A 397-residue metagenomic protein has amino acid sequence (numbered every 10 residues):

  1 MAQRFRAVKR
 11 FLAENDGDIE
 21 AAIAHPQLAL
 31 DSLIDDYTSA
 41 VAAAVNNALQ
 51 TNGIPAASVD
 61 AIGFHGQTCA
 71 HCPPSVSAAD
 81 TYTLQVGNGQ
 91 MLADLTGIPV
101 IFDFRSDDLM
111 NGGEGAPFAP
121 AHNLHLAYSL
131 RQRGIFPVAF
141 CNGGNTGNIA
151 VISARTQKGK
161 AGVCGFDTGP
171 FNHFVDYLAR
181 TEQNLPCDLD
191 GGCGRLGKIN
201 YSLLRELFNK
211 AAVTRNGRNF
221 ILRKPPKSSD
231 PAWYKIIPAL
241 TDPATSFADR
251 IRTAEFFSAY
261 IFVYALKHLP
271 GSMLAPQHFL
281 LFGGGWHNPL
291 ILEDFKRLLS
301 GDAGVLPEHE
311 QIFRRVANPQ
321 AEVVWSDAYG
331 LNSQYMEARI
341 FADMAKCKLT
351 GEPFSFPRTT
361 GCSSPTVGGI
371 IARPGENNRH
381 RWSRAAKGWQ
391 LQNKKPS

Functional and structural regions predicted by a protein language model:
M1-F11, L95-S129, A139-V213: Glycine-rich phosphate-binding loop plus the immediately following alpha-helix
L12-V86: Short beta-strand-loop/turn "lid" adjacent to the catalytic site in phosphate-handling enzymes
A40-N52, F247-A275: Phosphate/ATP-binding catalytic cores across multiple sugar-kinase/actin-like superfamilies, primarily ASKHA
V59-G63, P137-N142: Short glycine-aspartate micro-motif
D60-A121: Glycine-rich phosphate-binding loop and adjoining helix at the ATP-binding site of ATP-dependent phosphoryl-transfer
P74-M91, L130-Q132, S153-G162, D294-D302: A glycine- and small-aliphatic-rich helix-loop capping segment at beta-alpha/alpha-beta transitions that lines
S153-R155, H173-Y177, Y260-T366, N377-N378: Catalytic phosphate/nucleotide-handling subdomain of diverse soluble enzymes
G159-A259, V263, G351, S364-K395: Conserved ATP-utilizing enzyme core subdomain
